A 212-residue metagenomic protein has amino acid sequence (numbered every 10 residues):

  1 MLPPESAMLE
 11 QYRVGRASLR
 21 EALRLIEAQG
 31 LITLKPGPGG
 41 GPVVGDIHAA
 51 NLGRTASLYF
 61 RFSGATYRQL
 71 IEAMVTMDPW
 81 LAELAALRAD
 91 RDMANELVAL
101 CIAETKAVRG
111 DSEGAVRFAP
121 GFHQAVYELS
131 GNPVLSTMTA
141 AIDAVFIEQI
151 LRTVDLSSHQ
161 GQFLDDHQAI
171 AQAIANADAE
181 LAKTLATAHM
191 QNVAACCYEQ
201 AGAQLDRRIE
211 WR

Functional and structural regions predicted by a protein language model:
M1-T76, E83, L87, A203-R212: Short linear motifs at protein or domain termini
P4-E5, G131-P133, A177-D178: Short loop-to-helix capping motifs
Y12, S63, V108, T153 (+1 more regions): Flexible interhelical turns and helix-capping residues at alpha-helix boundaries within structured domains
V14, I32, V44, V126 (+3 more regions): Hydrophobic aliphatic residue packing
R24, A28, V43-A49, G110-F118 (+2 more regions): An N-terminal domain-start capping segment
L70-R152, F163-A169, L181-C196: Conserved amphipathic alpha-helical segments that form helical-bundle/coiled-coil interaction surfaces
D155-S158: Structural signature of alpha-solenoid helical repeat scaffolds
